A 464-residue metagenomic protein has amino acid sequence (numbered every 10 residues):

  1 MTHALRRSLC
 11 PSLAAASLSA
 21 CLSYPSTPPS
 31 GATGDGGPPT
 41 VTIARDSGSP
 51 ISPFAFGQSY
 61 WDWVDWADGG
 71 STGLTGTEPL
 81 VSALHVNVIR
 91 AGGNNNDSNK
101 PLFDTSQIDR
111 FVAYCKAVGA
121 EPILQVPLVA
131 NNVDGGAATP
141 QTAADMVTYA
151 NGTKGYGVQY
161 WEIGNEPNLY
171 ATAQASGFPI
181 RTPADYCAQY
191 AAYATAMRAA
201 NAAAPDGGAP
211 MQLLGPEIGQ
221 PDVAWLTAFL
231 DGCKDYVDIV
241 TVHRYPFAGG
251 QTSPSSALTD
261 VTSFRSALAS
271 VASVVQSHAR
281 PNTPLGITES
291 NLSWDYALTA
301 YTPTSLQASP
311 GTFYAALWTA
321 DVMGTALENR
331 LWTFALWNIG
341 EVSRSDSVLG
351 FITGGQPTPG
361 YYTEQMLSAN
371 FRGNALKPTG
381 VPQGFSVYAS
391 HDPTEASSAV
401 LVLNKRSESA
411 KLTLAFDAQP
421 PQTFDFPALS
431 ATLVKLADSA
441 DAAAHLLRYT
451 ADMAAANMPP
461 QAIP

Functional and structural regions predicted by a protein language model:
M1-S12: Bacterial N-terminal signal peptides that target proteins for export
H3, H243-Y245: Histidine-centered active-site/metal-ligand motif
A14-L18: Hydrophobic helical h-region of N-terminal Sec-dependent signal peptides in bacterial secretory/periplasmic proteins
C21-I163, P167-V223, D231-Y236, A272 (+3 more regions): Non-catalytic accessory regions flanking glycosidase/transglycosidase catalytic cores in CAZymes
P221, Y245-G250: Signature for the C-terminal beta-barrel architecture of outer-membrane proteins
A248-T299: Glycoside hydrolase catalytic-domain groove-lining segments
